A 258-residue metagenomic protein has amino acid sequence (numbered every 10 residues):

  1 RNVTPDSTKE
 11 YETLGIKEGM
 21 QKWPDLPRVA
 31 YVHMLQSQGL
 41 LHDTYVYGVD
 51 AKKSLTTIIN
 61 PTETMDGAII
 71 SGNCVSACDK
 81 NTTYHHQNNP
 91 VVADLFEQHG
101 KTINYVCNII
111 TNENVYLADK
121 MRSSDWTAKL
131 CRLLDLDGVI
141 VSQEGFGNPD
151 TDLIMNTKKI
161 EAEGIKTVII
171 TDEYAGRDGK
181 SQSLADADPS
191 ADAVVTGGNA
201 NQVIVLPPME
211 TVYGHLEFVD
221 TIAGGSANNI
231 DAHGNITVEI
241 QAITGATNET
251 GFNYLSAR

Functional and structural regions predicted by a protein language model:
R1-R258: An N-terminal assembly and electron-transfer interface module characteristic of large anaerobic redox and radical
